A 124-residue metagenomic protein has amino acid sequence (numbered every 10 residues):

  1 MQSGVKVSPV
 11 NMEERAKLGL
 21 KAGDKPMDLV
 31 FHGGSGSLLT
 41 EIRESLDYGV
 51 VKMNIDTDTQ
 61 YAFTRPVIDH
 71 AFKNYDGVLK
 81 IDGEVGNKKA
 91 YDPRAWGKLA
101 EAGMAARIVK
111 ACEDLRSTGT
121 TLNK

Functional and structural regions predicted by a protein language model:
M1-L29: Alpha-helix-loop-beta-strand connector modules within alpha/beta enzyme cores
S8-M12, I42, I108-C112: Generic structural signal for well-ordered alpha-helices, preferentially at hydrophobic/aromatic core positions
M27-G33, V51-I55: Hydrophobic faces of well-ordered beta-strands that scaffold small-molecule active sites in alpha/beta enzyme cores
G33-S37, T57-Q60: Glycine-rich beta-alpha junction loops
G34-Y48: Catalytic cores of alpha/beta
Y48-P66: Glycine-rich phosphate-binding active-site loops on the catalytic face of alpha/beta enzymes
V67-A71: Short low-complexity, flexible loop/linker segments enriched in glycine and/or proline with clustered acidic
F72-K124: Extended, intrinsically disordered, low-complexity segments
